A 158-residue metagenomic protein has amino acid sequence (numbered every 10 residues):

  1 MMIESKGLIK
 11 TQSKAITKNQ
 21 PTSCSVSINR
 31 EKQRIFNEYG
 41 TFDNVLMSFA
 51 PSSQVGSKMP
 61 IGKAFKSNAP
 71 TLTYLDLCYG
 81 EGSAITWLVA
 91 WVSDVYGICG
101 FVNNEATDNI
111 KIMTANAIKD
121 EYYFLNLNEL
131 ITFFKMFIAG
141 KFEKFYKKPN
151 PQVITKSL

Functional and structural regions predicted by a protein language model:
M1-L158: Charged interaction scaffolds used for protein-protein
